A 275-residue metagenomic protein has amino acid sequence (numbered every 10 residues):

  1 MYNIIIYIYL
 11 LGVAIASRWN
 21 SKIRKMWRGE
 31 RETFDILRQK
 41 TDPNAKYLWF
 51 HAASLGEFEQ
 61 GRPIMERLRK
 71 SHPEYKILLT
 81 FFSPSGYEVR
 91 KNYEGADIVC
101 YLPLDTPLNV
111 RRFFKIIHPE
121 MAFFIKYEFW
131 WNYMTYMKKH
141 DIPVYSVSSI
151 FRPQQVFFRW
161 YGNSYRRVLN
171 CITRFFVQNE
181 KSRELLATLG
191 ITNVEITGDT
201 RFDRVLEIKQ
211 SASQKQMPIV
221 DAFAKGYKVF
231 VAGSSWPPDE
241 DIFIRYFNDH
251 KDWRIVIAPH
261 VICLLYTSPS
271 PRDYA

Functional and structural regions predicted by a protein language model:
Y2-I5, Y9-A16: Membrane-interacting alpha-helical segments
I8, F50, F243: A residue-level signal for conserved active-site and pocket-lining positions in enzyme catalytic cores
A14, R18-K209, V231, S235-P237 (+1 more regions): Active-site and donor-binding regions of nucleotide-sugar-utilizing enzymes
K40, L68, M137, F223 (+2 more regions): Hydrophobic helix-cap positions at the C-terminus of alpha-helices in RecA-like/P-loop ATPase nucleotide-binding cores
P43-L48, F223-F230, E240-I242, W253-R254: Charged active-site motifs of nucleotide-sugar-dependent glycosyltransferases
G61, E240-F247: Nucleotide-sugar-dependent glycosyltransferases with a strong bias toward membrane-associated enzymes that transfer
I255-P259: Substrate-binding/catalytic subdomain of NAD(P)-dependent oxidoreductase enzymes
Y266-A275: Single conserved hydrophobic/aromatic residue that forms the stacking wall/gate of nucleotide- or nucleobase-binding
